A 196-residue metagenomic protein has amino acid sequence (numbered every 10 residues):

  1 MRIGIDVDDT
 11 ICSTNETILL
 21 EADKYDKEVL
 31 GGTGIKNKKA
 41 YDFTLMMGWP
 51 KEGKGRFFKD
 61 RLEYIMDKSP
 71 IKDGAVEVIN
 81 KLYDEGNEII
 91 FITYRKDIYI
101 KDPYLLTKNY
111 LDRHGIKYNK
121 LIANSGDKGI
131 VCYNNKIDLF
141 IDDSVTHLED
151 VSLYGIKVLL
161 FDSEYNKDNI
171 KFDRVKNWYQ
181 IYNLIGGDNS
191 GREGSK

Functional and structural regions predicted by a protein language model:
M1-G53: Active-site neighborhood of HAD-like aspartate-dependent phosphohydrolases
D8, D142-D143: Acidic di-acidic motifs
L45-L62, N87-I89: Short, basic/glycine-rich phosphate-binding loops at helix/coil junctions that contact nucleotide phosphates
E63-F91, Y99-K108: Short, acidic loop-to-helix structural element flanking the phosphoryl-transfer center in phosphate-processing enzymes
I90, I122, L139-I141, L159 (+1 more regions): Hydrophobic/aromatic beta-strand patches that form the interior of the parallel beta-sheet core in alpha/beta enzyme
K96-L139, V145-E149, Y154: Substrate-recognition "cap/lid" segment bordering the active-site pocket of phosphatases
Y133-N134, V145-K196: Asp-based, Mg2+/Mn2+-dependent phosphohydrolase catalytic module
